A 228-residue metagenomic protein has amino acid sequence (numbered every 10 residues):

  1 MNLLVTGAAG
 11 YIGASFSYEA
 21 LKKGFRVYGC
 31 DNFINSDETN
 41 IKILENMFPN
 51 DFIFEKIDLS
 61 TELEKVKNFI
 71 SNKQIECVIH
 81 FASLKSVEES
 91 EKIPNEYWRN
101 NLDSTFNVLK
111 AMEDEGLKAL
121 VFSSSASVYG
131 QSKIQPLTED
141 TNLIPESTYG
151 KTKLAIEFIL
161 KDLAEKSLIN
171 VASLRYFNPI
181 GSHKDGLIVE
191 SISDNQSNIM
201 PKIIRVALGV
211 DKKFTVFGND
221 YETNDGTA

Functional and structural regions predicted by a protein language model:
M1-S182: N-terminal Rossmann-like NAD(P)+-binding domain of SDR-like oxidoreductases, especially those catalyzing
K161-A228: NAD(P)-dependent short-chain dehydrogenase/reductase
